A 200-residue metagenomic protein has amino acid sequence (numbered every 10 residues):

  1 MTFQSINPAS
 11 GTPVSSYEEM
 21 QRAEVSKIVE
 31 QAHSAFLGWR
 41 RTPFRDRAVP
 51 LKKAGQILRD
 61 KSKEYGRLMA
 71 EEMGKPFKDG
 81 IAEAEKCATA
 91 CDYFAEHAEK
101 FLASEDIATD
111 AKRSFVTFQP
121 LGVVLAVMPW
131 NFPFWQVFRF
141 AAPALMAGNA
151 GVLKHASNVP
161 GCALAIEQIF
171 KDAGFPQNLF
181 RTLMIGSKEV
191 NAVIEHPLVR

Functional and structural regions predicted by a protein language model:
M1-R113: N-terminal Rossmann-like NAD(P)+-binding subdomain of aldehyde/semialdehyde dehydrogenases
I107-R200: Rossmann-like NAD(P) dinucleotide-binding subdomain of oxidoreductase/dehydrogenase enzymes
